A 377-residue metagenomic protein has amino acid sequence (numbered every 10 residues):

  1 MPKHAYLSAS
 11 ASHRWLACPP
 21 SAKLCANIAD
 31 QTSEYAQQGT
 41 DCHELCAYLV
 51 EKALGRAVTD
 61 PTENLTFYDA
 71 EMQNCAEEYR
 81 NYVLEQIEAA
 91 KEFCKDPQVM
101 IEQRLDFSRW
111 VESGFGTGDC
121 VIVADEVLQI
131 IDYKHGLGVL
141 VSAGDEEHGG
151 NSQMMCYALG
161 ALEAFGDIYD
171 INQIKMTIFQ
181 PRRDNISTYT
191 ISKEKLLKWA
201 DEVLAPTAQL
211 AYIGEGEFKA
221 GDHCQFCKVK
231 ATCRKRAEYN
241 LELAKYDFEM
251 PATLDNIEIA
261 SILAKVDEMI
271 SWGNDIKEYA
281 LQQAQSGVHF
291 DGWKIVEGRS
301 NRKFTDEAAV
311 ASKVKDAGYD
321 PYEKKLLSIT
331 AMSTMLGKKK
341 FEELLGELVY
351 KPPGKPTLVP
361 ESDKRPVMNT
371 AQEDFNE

Functional and structural regions predicted by a protein language model:
M1-L128, Q173-K175, V266: Metal-dependent nuclease catalytic cores that hydrolyze phosphodiester bonds in DNA/RNA, characterized by
P20-C25, T177-S187, K228, N240-M250 (+2 more regions): Short acidic (Asp/Glu) and glycine-rich catalytic loops that position anionic groups and cofactors
C25-I28, V58-E63, P97-E102, F218-Q225 (+4 more regions): Short coil/turn segments at secondary-structure boundaries
Q37, K95-Q209: Mg2+/Mn2+-dependent nuclease catalytic core
V50-L54, H135-G138, A158-G166, Y212 (+6 more regions): Hydrophobic/aromatic-lined pockets within catalytic cores
S113, G150, A220, I259-K265 (+3 more regions): Active-site-proximal structural scaffolding
K175, D201, A205-E268, P366-E377: Short, charged, low-complexity amphipathic alpha-helix
S271-E377: Extended, charge-rich alpha-helical segments
